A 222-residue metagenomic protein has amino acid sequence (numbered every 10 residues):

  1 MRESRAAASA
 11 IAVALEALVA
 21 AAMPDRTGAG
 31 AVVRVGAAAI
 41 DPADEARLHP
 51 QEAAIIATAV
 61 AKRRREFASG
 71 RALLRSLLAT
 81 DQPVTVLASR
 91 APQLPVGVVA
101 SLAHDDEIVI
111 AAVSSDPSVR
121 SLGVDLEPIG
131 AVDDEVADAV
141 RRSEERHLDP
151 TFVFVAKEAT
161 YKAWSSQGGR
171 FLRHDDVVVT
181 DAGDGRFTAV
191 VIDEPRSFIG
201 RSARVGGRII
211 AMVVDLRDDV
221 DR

Functional and structural regions predicted by a protein language model:
M1-R222: Core catalytic alpha/beta fold that binds nucleotide/phospho-ligands
